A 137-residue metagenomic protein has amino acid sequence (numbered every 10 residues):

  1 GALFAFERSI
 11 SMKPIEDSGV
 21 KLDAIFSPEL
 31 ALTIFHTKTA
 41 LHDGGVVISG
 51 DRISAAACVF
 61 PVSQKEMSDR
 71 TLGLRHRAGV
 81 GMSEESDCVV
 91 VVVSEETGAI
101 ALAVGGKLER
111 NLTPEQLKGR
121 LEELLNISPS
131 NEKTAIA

Functional and structural regions predicted by a protein language model:
G1-A137: Divalent-cation
